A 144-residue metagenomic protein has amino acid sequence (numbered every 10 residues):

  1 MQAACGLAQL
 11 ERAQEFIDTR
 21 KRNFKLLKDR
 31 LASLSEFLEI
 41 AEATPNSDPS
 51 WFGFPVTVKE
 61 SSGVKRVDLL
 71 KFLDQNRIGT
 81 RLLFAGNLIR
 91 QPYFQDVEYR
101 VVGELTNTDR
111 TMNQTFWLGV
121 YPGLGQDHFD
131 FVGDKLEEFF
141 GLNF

Functional and structural regions predicted by a protein language model:
M1-F144: PLP-dependent aminotransferase class I/II
